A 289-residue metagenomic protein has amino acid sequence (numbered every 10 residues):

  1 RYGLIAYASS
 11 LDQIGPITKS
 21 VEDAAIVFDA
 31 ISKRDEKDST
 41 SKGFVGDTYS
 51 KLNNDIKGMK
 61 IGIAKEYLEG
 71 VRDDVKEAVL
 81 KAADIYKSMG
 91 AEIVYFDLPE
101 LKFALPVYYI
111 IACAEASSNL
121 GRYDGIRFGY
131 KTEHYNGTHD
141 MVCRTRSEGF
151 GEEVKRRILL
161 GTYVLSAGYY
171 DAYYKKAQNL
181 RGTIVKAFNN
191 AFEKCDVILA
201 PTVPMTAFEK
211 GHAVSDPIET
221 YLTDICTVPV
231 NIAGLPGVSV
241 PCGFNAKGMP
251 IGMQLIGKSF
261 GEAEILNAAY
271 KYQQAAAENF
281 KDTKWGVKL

Functional and structural regions predicted by a protein language model:
R1-A78, A82, T138-R144, A276-L289: A short helix-breaking turn/cap at a secondary-structure junction
Y7-L11, K102-A104, M249-P250: Short glycine-enriched loop/turn motifs at secondary-structure junctions
Q13, L68, L105, S166 (+1 more regions): Generic anion/oxyanion-binding catalytic loop in active/binding sites
A30, I110-I111: Conserved catalytic core of Hanks-type protein kinase domains
D38-V45, G58-K60, A64-K65, F96-Y109 (+3 more regions): Flexible, acidic loop-helix segments that line cofactor/substrate-binding pockets
L52, I93-Y95: A short N-terminal beta-strand-loop micro-motif at the entrance of redox/enzyme domains
V71-V75, V107, H212-V214: Short, solvent-exposed loop/turn segments at secondary-structure boundaries
I85-I93, A112-S118, R122, R127-L289: Glycine-rich, small-residue loops and helix-cap segments that act as flexible hinges at active-site edges
